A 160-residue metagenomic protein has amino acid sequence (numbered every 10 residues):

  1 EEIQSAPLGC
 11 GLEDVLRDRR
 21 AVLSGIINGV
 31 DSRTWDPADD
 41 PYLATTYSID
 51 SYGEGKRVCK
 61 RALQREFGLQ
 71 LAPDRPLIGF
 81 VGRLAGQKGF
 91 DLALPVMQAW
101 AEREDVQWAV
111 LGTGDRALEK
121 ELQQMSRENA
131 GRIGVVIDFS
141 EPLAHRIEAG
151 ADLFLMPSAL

Functional and structural regions predicted by a protein language model:
E1-L160: Catalytic cores of nucleotide-sugar-dependent glycosyltransferases that transfer UDP/GDP/TDP-activated
